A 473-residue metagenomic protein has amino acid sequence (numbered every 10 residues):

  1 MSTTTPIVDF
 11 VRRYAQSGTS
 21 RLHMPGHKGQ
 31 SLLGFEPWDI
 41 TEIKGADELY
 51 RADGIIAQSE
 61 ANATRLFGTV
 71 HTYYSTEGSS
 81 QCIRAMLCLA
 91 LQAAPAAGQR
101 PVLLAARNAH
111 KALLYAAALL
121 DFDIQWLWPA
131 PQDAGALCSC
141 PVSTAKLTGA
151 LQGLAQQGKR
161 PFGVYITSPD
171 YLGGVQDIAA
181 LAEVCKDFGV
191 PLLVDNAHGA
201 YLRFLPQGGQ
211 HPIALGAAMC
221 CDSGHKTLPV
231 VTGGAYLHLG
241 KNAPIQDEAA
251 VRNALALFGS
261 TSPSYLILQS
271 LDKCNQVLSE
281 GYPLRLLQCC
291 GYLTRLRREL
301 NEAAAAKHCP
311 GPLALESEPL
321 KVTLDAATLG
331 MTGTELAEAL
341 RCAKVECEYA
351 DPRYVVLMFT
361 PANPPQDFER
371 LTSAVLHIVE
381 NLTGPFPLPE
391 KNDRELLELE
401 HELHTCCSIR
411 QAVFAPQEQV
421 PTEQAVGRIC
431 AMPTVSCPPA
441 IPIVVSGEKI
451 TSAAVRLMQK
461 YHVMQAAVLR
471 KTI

Functional and structural regions predicted by a protein language model:
M1-G54, V190: N-terminal "arm"/small-domain region of PLP-dependent enzymes with the aminotransferase-like
T4-R12, G78-P310: Conserved PLP-enzyme active-site core in the AAT-like
G29, Y171, H225-T227, N242-P244 (+6 more regions): Short, glycine-/Ser/Thr-/acidic-enriched flexible segments
E36-Q81: Conserved N-terminal alpha-helix of the aminotransferase class I/II PLP-enzyme fold
V70-T72, Q99-L103, I443: Short active-site oxyanion
Y73, D123-L127, E348: General small-molecule cofactor/ligand-binding pocket signal
N301-S452, L457-V463: Conserved C-terminal alpha-helix-loop-beta "cap" of PLP-dependent enzymes that closes/shapes the active-site mouth
Q465, R470-T472: Terminal helix/beta-alpha structural elements that buttress the NAD(P)+-binding lobe
